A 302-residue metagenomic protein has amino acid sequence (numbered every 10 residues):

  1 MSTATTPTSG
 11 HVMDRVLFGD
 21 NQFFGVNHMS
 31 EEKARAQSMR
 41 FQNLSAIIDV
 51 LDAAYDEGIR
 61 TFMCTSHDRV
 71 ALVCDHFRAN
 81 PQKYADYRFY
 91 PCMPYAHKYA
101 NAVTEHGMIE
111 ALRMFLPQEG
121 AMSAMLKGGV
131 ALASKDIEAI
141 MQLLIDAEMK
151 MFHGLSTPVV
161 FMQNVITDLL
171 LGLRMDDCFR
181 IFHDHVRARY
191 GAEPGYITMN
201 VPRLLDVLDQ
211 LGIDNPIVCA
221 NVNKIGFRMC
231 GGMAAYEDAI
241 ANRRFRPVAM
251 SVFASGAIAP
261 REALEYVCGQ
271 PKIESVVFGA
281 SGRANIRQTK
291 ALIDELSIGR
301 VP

Functional and structural regions predicted by a protein language model:
M1-K83, Y266: N-terminal binding-site loop/beta-alpha segment at the start of enzyme catalytic domains that lines or forms
M1-S2, I140-Q142, R228-C230: Short gly/ser/thr-rich secondary-structure transition/capping motifs
D14-F23, Y90-P94, P158-Q163, P216-N223: Non-cysteine beta-strand/loop elements that form the S-adenosyl-L-methionine
G19, M63-D68, Q163, I197-M199 (+1 more regions): Short His-Asn-centered micro-motif
N27-M39, F62, L132-D136, E193-G195 (+3 more regions): Acidic/glycine-enriched edge-of-secondary-structure segments
M29-F41, N101-V103, L169-R174, F227-C230: Short, flexible/disordered intra-domain loops and linkers
L44-G172: Active-site beta->alpha loop and helix N-cap motifs at the rims of alpha/beta catalytic domains
H97, M149, G154-P158, V165-P302: Beta/alpha (TIM)-barrel catalytic core signal, keyed to glycine-rich beta->alpha loops juxtaposed to Asp/Glu that bind
